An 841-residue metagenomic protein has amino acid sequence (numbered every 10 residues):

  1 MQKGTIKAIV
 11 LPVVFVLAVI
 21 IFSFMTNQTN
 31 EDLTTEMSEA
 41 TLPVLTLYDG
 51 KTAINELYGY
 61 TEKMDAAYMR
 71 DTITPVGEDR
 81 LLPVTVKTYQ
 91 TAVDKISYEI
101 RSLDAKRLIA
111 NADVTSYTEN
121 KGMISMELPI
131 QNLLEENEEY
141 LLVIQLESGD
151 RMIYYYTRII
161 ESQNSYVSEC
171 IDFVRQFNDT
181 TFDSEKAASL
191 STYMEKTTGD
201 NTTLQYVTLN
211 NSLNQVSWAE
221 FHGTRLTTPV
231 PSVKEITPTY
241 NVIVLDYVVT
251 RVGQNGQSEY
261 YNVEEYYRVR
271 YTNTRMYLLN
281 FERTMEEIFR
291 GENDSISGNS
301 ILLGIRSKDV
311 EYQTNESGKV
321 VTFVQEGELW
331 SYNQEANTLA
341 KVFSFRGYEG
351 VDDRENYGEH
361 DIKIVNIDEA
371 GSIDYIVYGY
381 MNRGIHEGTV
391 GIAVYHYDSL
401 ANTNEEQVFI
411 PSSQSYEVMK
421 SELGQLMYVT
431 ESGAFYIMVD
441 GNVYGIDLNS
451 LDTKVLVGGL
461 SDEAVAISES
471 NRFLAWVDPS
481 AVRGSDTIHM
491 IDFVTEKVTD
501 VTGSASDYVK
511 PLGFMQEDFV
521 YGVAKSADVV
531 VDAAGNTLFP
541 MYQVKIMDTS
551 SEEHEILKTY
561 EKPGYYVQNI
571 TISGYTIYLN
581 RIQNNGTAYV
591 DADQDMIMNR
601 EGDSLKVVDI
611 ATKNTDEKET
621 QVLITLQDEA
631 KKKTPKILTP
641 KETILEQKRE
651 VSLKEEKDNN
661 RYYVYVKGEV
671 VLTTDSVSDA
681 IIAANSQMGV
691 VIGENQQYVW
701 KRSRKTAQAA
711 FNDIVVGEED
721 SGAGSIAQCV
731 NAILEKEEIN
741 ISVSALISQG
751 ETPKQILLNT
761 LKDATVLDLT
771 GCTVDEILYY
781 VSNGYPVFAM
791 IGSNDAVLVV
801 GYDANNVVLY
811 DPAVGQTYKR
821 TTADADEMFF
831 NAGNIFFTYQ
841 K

Functional and structural regions predicted by a protein language model:
M1-F15: N-terminal Sec-pathway targeting helices
P12-V16, I21-E31, A67-P83, D94-S116 (+4 more regions): Surface-exposed, charged secondary-structure patches
E36-E99, K106-L108, E139-F221, I296-T338 (+17 more regions): Core segments of small alpha/beta cavity-forming domains
A110-A112, F281, L339-G347, T403-S412 (+3 more regions): Beta-propeller fold detector
M126-E127, Y240-L278, E282, A813 (+1 more regions): Exposed beta-sheet edge and beta->alpha loop/turn motif
Y140, E235-V249, G371-V377, F519-A524 (+2 more regions): A short hydrophobic beta-strand element
Q334-N337, D398-L400, D447-L451, D492-E496 (+1 more regions): Short loop/turn segments that connect beta-strands within beta-propeller blades
Q708-K841: Conserved active-site-adjacent core of cysteine acyl-enzyme catalytic domains
